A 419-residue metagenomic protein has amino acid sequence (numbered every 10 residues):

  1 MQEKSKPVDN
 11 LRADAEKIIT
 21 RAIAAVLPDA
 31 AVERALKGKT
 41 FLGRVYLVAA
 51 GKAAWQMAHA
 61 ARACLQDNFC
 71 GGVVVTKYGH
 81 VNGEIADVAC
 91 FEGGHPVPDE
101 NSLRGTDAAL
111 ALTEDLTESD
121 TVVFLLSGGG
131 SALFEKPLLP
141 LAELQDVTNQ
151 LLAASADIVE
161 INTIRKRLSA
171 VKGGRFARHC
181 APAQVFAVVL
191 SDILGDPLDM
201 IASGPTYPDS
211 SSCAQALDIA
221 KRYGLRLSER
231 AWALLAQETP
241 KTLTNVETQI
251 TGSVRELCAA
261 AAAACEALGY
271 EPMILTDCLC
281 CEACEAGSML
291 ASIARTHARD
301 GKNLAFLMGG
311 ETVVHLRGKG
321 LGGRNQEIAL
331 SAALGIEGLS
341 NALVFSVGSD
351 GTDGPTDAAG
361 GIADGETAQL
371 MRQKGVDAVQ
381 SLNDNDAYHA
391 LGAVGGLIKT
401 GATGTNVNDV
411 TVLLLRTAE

Functional and structural regions predicted by a protein language model:
M1-R44, V48, Q56, V81 (+3 more regions): N-terminal amphipathic/basic leader segments beginning at the initiator methionine
V48-A50, V73-T76, F124-G128, A187-I193 (+3 more regions): Short beta-strand segments
A60-N68, D87-C90, L110-E114, P137-Q150 (+5 more regions): A glycine- and small-aliphatic-rich helix-loop capping segment at beta-alpha/alpha-beta transitions that lines
V75-S119, V159-E160, I164-R165: Glycine-rich oxoanion-binding loops at beta->alpha junctions
P140-R226, L235: Internal gly/pro-rich beta-alpha loop/helix module that stabilizes soluble enzyme cofactors or their anionic handles
A183-F186, P208-M289, I293: Accessory alpha-helical/coil subdomains and C-terminal extensions that flank or cap enzyme catalytic cores
G269-S346, G354-P355: Active-site segments that bind and position negatively charged phosphate/pyrophosphate groups
L330-E419: Internal helix-turn-beta structural module
